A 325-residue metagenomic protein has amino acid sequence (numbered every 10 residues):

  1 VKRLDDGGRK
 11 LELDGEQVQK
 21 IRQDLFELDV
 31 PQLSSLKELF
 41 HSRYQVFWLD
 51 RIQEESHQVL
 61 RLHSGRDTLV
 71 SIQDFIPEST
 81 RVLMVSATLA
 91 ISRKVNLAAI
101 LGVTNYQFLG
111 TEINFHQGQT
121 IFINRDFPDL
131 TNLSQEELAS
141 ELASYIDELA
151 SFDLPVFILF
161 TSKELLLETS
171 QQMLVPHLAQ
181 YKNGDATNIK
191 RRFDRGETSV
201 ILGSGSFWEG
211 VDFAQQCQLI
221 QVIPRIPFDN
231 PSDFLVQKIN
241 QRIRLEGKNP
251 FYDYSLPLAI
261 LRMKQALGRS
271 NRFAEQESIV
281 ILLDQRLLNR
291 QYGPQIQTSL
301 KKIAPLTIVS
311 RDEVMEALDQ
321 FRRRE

Functional and structural regions predicted by a protein language model:
V1-E325: ASCE RecA-like P-loop NTPase motor cores that couple ATP hydrolysis to mechanical translocation on nucleic acids
